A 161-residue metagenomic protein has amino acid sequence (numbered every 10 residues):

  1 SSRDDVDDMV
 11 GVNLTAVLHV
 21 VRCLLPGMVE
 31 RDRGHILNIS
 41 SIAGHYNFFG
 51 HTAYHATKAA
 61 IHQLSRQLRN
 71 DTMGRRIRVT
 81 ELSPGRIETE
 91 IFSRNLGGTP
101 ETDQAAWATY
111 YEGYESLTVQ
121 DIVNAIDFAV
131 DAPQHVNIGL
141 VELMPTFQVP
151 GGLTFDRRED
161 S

Functional and structural regions predicted by a protein language model:
S2-V10: Substrate-binding pocket helix/loop in short-chain dehydrogenase/reductase
V21, T57: Active-site helix of classical SDR
S41: Residue(s) in the substrate-gating loop at a strand-loop-helix junction that position the organic substrate next
Y46, Q67-I77: Active-site-adjacent segment of SDR/Rossmann-fold oxidoreductases
Y46-T52: Active-site loop immediately N-terminal to the catalytic Tyr-X3-Lys motif of short-chain dehydrogenase/reductase
E81-L82, E101-G152: C-terminal helical subdomain
P84-R94: Short, flexible catalytic-loop segment of classical short-chain dehydrogenase/reductase
